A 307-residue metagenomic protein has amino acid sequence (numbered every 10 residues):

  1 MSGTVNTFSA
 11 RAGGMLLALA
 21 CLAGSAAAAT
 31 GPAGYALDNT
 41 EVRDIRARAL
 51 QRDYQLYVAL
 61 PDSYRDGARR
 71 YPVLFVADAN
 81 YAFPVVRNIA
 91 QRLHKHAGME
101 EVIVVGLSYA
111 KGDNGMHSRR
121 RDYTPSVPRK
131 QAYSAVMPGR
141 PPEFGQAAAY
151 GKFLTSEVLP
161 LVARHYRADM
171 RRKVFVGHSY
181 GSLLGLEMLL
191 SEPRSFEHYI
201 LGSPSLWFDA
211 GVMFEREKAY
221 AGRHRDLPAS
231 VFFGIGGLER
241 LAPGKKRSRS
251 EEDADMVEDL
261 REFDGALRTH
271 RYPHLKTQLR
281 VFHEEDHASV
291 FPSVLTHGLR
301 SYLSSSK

Functional and structural regions predicted by a protein language model:
G13-G24: Bacterial N-terminal signal peptides
A26-P72: A domain-start/cap signature at the N-terminus of enzymes
R69-F153, E157, L161, H165: Serine-hydrolase catalytic machinery in alpha/beta-hydrolase-like enzymes
E100, S195-S205, S230: A conserved short beta-strand
R167-H178, Y199: Alpha/beta-hydrolase fold nucleophile elbow
G177-G181, G185: Gly/Ala-rich beta-loop-alpha elbow adjacent to hydrolase catalytic centers
E187-E197: Conserved hydrolase catalytic core segment
W207-K276, V281: The feature captures the conserved acid-bearing segment of alpha/beta-hydrolase catalytic domains
